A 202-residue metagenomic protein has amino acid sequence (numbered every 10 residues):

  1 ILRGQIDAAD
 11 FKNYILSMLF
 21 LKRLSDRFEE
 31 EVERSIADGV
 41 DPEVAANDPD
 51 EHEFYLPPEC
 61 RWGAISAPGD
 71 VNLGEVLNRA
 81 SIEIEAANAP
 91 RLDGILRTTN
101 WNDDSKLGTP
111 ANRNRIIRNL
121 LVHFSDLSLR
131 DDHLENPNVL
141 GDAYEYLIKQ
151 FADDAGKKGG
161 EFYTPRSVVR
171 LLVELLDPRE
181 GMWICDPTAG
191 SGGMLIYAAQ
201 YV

Functional and structural regions predicted by a protein language model:
I1-E180: Non-catalytic, mostly N-terminal accessory regions of nucleic-acid modification and defense proteins
K158, T188-S191: Short glycine/serine/threonine-biased micro-segments
G181-T188: Conserved class I S-adenosyl-L-methionine
S191-V202: Conserved SAM-binding loop of SAM-dependent methyltransferases across substrates and taxa, primarily the Class I
